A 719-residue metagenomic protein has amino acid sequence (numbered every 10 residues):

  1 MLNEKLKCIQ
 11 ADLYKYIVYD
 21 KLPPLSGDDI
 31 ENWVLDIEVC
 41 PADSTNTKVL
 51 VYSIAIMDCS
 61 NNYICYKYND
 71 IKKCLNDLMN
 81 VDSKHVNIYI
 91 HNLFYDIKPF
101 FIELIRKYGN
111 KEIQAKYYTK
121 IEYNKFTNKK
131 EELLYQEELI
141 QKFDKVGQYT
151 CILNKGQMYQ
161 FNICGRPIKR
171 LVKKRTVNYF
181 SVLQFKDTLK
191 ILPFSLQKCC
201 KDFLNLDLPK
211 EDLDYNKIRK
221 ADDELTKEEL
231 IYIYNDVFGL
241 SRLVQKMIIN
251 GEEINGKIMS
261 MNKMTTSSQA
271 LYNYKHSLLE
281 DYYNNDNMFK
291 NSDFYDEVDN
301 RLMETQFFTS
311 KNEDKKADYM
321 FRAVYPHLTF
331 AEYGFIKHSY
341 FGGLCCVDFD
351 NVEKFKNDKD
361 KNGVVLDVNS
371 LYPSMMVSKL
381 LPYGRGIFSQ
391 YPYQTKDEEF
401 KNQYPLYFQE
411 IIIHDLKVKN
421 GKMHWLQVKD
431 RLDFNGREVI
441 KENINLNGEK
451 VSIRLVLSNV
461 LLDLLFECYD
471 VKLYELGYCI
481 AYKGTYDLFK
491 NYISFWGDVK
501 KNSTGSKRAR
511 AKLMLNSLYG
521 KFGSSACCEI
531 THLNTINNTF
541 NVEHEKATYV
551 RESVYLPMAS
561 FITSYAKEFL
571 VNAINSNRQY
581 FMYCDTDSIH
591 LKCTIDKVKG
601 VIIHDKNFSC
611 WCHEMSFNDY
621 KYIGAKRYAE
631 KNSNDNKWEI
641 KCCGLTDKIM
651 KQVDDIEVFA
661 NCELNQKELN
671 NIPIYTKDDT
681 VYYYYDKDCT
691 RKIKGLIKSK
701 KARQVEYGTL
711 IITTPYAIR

Functional and structural regions predicted by a protein language model:
M1-W33: N-terminal accessory regions of nucleic-acid-interacting proteins
D28-D29, D43, T47-Y52, D58-R719: Conserved acidic
C40: Conserved Rossmann-like nucleotide-cofactor binding loop
